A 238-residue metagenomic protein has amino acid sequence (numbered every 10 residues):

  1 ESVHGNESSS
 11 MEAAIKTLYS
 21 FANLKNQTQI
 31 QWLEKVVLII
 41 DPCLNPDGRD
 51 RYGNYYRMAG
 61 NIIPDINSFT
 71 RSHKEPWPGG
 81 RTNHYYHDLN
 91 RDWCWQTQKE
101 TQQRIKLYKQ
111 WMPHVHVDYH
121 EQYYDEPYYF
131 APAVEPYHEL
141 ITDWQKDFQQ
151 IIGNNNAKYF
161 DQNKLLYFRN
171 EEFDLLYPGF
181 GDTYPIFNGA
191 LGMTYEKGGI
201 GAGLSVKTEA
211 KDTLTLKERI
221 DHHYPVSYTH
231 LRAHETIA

Functional and structural regions predicted by a protein language model:
H4: Conserved phosphate/anionic-ligand binding catalytic regions in large, soluble enzymes, centered on
S8-Q149: Active-site/substrate-binding loop(s) of hydrolase catalytic cores
E75-R81, Y123-Y129, K164-E172, G198-K207: Active-site-adjacent bridging/hinge elements
M112, F148-E196: Catalytic-core region of carbohydrate-active enzymes that cleave or remodel glycosidic bonds
D125-A131, L176-V226: Active-site-adjacent mobile loop/cap segments within catalytic or ligand-binding domains
A233, I237: Single conserved hydrophobic/aromatic residue that forms the stacking wall/gate of nucleotide- or nucleobase-binding
